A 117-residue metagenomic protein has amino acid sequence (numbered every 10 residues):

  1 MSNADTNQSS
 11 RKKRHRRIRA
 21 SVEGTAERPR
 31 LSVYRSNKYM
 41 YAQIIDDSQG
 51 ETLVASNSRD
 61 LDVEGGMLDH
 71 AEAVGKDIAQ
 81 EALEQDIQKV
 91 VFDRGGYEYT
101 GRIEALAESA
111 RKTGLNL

Functional and structural regions predicted by a protein language model:
S2-L117: Ribosome large-subunit tunnel/peptidyl-transferase-proximal elements
